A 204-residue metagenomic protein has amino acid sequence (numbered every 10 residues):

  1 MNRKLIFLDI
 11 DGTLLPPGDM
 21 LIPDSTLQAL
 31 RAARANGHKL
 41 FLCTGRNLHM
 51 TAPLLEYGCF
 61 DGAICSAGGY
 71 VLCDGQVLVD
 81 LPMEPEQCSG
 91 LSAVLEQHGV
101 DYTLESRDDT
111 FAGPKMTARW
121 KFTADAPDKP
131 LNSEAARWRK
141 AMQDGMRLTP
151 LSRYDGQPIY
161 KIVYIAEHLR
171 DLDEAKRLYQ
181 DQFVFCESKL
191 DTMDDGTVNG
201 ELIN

Functional and structural regions predicted by a protein language model:
M1, G58, Q157: Structured loop/turn residues at beta-strand edges in well-structured enzyme cores
N2-M20, L91: Asp-based phosphoryl-transfer active-site loop
D9, S66, I165: Conserved residues at the C-terminal ends of beta-strands
L14-P16, L72-G75, D195-N199: A short acidic, helix-capping loop that chelates divalent metal ions and anchors anionic groups
L15, A52, K176: A short local structural element in Rossmann-fold oxidoreductases
L21, L27-L131: Active-site phosphate-binding/coordination module
D109-N204: Conserved acidic, metal-coordinating active-site core of Asp-based, Mg2+-dependent phosphoryl-transfer enzymes
